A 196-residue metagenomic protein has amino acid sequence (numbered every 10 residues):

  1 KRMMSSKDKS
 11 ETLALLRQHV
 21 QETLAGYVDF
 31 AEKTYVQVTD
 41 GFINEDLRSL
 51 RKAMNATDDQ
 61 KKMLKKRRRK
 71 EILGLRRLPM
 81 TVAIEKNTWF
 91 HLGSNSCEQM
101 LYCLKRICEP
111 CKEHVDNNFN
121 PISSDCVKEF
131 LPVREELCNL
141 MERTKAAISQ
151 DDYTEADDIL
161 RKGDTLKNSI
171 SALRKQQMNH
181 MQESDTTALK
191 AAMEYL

Functional and structural regions predicted by a protein language model:
K1-L196: Cytosolic, long alpha-helical scaffolding segments
